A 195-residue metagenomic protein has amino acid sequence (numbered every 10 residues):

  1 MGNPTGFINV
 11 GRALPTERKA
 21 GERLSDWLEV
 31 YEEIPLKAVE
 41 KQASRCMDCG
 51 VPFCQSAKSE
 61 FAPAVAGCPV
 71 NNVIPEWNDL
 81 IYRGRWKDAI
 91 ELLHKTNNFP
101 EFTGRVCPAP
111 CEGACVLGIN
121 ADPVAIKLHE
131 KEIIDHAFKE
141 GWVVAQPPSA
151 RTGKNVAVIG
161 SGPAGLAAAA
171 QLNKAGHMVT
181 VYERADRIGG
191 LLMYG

Functional and structural regions predicted by a protein language model:
M1-N155, A185: Ferredoxin-type iron-sulfur electron-transfer modules and their immediate structural context
W77, P163, G190-L191: Gly/Ser/Thr-rich helix-start
N98, G162-A164, R187: Residue-level detector of alpha-helix initiation sites
N155-V181: N-terminal Rossmann-like FAD-binding beta1-loop-alpha1 element of flavoenzymes
L172, Y194-G195: Short, glycine/charged-enriched secondary-structure capping and boundary segments
H177-M193: Glycine-rich FAD pyrophosphate-binding loop
